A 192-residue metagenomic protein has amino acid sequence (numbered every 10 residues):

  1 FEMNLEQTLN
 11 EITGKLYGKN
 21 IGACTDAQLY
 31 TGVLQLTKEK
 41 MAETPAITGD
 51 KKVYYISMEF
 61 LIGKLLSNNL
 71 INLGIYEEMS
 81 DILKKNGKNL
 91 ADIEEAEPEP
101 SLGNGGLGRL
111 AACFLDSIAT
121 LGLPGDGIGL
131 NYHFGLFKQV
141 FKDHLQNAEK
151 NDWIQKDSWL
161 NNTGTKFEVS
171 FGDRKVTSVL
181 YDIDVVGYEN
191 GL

Functional and structural regions predicted by a protein language model:
F1-L192: A conserved ligand/cofactor-binding region detector
